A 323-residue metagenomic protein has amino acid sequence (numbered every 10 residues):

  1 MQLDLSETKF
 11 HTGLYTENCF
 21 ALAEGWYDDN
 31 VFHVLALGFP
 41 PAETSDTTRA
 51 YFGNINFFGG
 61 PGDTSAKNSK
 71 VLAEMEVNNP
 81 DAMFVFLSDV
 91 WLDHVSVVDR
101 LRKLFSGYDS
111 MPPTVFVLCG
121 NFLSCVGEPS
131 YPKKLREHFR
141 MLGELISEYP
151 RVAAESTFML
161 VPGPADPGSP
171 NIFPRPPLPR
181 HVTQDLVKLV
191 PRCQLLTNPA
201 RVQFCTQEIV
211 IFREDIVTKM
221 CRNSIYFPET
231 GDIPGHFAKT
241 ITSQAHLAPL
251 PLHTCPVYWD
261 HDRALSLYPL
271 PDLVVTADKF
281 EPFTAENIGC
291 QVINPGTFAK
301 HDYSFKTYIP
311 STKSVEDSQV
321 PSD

Functional and structural regions predicted by a protein language model:
M1-D323: Extended recognition/assembly regions associated with phosphoester-bond processing machinery
